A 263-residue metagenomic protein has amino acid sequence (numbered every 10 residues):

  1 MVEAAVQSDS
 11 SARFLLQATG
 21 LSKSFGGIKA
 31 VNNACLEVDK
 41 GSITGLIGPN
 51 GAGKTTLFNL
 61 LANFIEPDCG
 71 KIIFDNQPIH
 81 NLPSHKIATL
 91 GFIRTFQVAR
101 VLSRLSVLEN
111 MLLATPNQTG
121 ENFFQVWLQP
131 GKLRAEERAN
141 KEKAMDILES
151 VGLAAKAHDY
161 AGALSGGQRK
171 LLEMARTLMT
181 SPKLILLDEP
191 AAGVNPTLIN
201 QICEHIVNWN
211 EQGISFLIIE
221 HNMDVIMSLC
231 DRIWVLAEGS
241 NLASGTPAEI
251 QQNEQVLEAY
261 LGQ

Functional and structural regions predicted by a protein language model:
I47-P49: The feature captures the beta-strand-to-loop junction immediately N-terminal to the Walker
G70-Q77, T89-L90: Conserved ABC transporter NBD signature motif
E121-K156, E204-V207: Conserved ABC ATPase "signature" region
Y160-L164: Conserved ABC ATPase signature
S181: Conserved catalytic motifs of ABC-family nucleotide-binding domains
I185-E189: Catalytic Walker B motif of ABC-type/P-loop ATPase nucleotide-binding domains
